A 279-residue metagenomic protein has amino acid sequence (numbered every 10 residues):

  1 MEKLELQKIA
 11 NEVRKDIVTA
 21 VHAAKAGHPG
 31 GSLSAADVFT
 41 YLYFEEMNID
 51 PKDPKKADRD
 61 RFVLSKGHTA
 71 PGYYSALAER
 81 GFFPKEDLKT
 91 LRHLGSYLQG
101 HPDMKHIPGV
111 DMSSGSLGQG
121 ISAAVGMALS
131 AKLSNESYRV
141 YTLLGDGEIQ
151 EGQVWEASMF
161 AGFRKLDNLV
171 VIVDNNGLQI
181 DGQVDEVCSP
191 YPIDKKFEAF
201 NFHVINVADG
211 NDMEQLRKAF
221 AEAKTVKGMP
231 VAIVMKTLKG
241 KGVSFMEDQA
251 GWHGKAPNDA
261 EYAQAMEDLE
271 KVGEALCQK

Functional and structural regions predicted by a protein language model:
M1-V13: N-terminal hydrophobic or amphipathic helices/low-complexity stretches enriched in small/hydrophobic/Pro/Gly
A10-A26, D174-N176: N-terminal capping segment at the start of a domain
I17-V21, S32-F163: Cofactor-binding active-site loop characterized by glycine-rich and histidine/acidic residues
V63, V170, N206, A232-V234: Structured core elements
H68-T69, Y73, N176-G177, K236-G240: Glycine-rich beta-alpha junction loops
Y74-S75, D103, Q153-W155, D181-D185 (+1 more regions): Short acidic, glycine/serine/threonine-rich loops at helix termini
G109, S113-S116, I121-T225: Thiamine diphosphate
M213-K279: Glycine/aspartate-rich loop-and-adjacent alpha/beta segment that forms the canonical ThDP
